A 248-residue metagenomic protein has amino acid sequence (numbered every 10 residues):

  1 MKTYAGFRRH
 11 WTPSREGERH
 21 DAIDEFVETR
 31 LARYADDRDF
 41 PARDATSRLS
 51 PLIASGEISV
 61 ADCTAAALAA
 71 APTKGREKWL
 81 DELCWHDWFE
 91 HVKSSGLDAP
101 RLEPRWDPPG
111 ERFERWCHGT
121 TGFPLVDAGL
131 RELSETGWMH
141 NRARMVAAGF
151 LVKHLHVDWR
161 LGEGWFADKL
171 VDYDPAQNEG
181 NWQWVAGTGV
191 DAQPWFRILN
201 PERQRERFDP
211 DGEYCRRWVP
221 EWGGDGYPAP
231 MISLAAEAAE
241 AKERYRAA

Functional and structural regions predicted by a protein language model:
M1-P104, Q204-A248: Glycine/tryptophan-enriched, flexible segments
R48-R216: Active-site-proximal binding-pocket segments
